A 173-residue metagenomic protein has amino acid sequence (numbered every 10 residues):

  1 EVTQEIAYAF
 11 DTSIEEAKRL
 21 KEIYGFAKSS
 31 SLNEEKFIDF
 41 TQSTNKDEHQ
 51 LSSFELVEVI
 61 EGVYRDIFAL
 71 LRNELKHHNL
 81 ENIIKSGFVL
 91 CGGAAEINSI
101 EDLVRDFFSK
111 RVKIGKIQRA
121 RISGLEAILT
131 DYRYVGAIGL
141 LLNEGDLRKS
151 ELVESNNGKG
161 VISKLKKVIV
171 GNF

Functional and structural regions predicted by a protein language model:
E1-F173: Helical "lid/coupling" subdomains associated with nucleotide-phosphate turnover
